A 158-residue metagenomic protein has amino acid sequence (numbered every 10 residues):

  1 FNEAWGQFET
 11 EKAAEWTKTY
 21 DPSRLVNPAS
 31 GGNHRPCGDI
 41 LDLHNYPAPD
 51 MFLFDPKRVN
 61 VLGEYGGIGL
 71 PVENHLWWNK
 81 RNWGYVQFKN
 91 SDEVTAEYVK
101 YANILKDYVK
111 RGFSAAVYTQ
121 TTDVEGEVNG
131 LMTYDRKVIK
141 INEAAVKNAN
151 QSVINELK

Functional and structural regions predicted by a protein language model:
F1-I40, K57, K100: Active-site neighborhood of glycoside hydrolase catalytic domains
E3-G6, G32-R35, Y46-P49, G67-G69 (+1 more regions): Solvent-exposed loop/turn segments at secondary-structure junctions within structured extracellular/periplasmic domains
E15-K18, F52-K158: Substrate-binding clefts and catalytic carboxylate motifs of secreted carbohydrate-active enzymes
L41-L43, M132-T133: Short low-complexity, flexible loop/linker segments enriched in glycine and/or proline with clustered acidic
D42-F54: Alpha-helical scaffolding within the catalytic cores of extracellular/periplasmic polymer-degrading hydrolases
